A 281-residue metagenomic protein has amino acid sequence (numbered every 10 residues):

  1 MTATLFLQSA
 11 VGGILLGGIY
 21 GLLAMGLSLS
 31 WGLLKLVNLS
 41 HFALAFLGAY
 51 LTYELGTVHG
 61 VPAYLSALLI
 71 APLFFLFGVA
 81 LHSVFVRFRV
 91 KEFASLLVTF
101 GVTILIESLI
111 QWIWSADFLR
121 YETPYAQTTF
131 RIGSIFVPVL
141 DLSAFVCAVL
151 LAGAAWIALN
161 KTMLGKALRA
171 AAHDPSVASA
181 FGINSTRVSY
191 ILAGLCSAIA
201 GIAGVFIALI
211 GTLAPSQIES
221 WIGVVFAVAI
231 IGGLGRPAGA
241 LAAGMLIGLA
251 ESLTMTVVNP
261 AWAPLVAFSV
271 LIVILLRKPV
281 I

Functional and structural regions predicted by a protein language model:
M1-L22, L51, V61-S66, K91-L96 (+4 more regions): Membrane-interfacial amphipathic/re-entrant helices at transmembrane-helix boundaries
T2-I19, A158-L159, S189-G232, E251-P264: Inter-helical junctions in multi-pass inner-membrane proteins, predominant in energy-converting antiporter-like
L5, A94, I113, H173-R187 (+1 more regions): Cytosolic-side transmembrane-helix boundaries in multi-pass membrane proteins
L5-T57, A80-V90, A94, I231-A238: Single transmembrane alpha-helix segments in multi-pass membrane proteins
L16, F136-L213, P237-A243: Helix-loop-helix "hairpin" substructures at the membrane interface of multi-pass membrane proteins
L27, G60-T103, L109, A242-I247 (+1 more regions): Alpha-helical transmembrane segments within multi-pass membrane transporters and channels
A49-Y53, A71-F77, V102-L109, C147-W156 (+3 more regions): Hydrophobic core segments of alpha-helical transmembrane domains in multi-pass membrane transport and ion-translocation
F88-K161, R187-I191, L253, V258 (+1 more regions): Transmembrane helix-bundle core of multi-pass membrane transporters and related energy-transducing complexes
